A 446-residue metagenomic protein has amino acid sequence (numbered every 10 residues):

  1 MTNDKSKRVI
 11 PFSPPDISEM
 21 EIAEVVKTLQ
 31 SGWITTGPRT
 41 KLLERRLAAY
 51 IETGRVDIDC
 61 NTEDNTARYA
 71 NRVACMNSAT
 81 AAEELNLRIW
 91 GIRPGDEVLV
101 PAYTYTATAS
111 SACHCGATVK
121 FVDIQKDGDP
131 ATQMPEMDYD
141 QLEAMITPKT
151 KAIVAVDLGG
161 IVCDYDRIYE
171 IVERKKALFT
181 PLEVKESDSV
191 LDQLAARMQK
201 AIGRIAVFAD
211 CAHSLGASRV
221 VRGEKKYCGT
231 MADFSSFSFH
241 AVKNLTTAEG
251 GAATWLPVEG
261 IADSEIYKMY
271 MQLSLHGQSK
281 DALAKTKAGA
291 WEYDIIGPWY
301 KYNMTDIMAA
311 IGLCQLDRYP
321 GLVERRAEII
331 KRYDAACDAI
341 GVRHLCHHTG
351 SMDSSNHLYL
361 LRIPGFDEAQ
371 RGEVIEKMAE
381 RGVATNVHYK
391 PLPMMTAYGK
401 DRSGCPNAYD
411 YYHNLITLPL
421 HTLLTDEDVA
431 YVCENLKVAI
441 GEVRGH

Functional and structural regions predicted by a protein language model:
M1-P38, D294-I296, P419: N-terminal "arm"/small-domain region of PLP-dependent enzymes with the aminotransferase-like
P15, T40-R46, E52-T53, C60-A70 (+5 more regions): PLP-dependent aminotransferase class I/II
A23, E84, Y139-T147, D166 (+2 more regions): Amphipathic, non-transmembrane alpha-helical secondary structure
P38-E97, Y103, S111-C115, F121 (+2 more regions): Phosphate-binding glycine-rich loop
R88-C211, G216-S218: PLP-dependent aminotransferase-like
M137-E143, E224, K400-G404: Short low-complexity, flexible loop/linker segments enriched in glycine and/or proline with clustered acidic
T147-K151, I202, K225, A232-D233 (+1 more regions): Active-site acidic short loop of glycosyltransferases
H213, T230-K280, D306: Active-site PLP attachment segment
